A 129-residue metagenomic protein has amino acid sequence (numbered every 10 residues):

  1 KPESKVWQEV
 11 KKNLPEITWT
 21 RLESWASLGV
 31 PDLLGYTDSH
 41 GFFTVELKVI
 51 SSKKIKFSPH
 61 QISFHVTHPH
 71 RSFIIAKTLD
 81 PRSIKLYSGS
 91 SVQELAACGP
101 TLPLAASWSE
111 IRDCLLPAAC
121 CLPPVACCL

Functional and structural regions predicted by a protein language model:
K1-S24, D38: Acidic-basic catalytic patches of nuclease active cores, encompassing PD-(D/E)XK and other metal-cofactor nuclease
G29: Beta-rich catalytic cores
L33-G35, G41-S51: Conserved catalytic cores of phosphodiester-cleaving nucleases, focusing on short active-site segments
D38-H40, L79-D80: Short strand-connecting beta-turns/loops that link adjacent beta-strands
I50-H68: Mg2+/Mn2+-dependent nuclease catalytic core
V66-S91: Nucleic-acid nuclease catalytic cores
A97-C120: Charged phosphate-binding loop/patch that engages nucleotide di/tri-phosphates or the phosphate backbone of nucleic
P117-L129: Arg/Gly-rich low-complexity intrinsically disordered repeat tracts
